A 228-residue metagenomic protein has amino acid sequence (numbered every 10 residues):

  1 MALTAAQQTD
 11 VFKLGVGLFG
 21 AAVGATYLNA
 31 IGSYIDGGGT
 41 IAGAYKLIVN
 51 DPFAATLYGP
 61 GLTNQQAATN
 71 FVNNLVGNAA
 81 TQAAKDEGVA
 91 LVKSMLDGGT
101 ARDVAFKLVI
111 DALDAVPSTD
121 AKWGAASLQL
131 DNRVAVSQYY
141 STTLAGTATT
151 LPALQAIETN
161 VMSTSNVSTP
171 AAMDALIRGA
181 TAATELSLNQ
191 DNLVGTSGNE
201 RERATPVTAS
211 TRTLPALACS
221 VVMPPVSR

Functional and structural regions predicted by a protein language model:
M1-E185: Substrate/cofactor-recognition hotspot
G179-R228: Acidic, glycine-rich low-complexity segments
